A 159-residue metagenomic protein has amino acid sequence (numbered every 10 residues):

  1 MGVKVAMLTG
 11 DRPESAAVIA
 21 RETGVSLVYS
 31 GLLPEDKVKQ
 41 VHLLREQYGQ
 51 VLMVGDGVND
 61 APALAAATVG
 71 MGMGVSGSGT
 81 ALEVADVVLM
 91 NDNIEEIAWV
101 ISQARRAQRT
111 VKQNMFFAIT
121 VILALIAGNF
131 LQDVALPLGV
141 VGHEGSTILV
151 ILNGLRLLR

Functional and structural regions predicted by a protein language model:
M1-Q113: Conserved ATP-binding TGD loop and adjacent catalytic N/P-domain core of P-type ATPases
V3, A85, M90-R159: Membrane-embedded transport module
